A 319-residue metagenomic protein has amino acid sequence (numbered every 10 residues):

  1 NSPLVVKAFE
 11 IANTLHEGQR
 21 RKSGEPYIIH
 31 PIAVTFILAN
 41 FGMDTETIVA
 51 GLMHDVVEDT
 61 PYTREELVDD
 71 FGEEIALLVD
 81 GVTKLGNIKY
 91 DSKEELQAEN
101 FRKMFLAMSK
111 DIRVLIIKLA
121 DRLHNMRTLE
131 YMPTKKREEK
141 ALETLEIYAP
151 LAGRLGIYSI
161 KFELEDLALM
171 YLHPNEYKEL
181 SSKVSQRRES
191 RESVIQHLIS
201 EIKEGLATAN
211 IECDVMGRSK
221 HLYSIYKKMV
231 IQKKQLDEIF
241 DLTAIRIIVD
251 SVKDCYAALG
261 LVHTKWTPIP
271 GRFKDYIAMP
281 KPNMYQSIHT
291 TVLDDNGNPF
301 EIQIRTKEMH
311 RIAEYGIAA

Functional and structural regions predicted by a protein language model:
N1-F300, R305-A319: Active-site helical microenvironments for divalent-metal-assisted chemistry
